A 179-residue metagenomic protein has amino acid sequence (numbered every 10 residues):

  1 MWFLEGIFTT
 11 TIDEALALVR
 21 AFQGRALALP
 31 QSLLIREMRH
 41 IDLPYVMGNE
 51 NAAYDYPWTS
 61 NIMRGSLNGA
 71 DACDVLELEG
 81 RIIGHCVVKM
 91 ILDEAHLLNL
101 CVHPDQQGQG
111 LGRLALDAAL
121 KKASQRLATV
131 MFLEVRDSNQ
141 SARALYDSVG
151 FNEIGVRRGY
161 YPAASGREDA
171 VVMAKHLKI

Functional and structural regions predicted by a protein language model:
W2-T9, D13-A21, A28-P30, L34-D105 (+3 more regions): Acetyl-CoA-dependent GNAT
M63-G65, R157-P162: Short, solvent-exposed loop/turn elements at beta->coil junctions and helix N-caps that rim active or binding pockets
V102, G108-K121, Q140-S148: Conserved acetyl-CoA-binding loop-helix of GNAT-fold acetyltransferases
A123-E134, L145: Conserved GNAT acetyl-CoA-binding A-motif
R136-N139, G159-I179: C-terminal "cap" of GNAT-fold acetyltransferases
Y146, F151, M173: Conserved active-site tyrosine of GNAT-family acetyltransferases
